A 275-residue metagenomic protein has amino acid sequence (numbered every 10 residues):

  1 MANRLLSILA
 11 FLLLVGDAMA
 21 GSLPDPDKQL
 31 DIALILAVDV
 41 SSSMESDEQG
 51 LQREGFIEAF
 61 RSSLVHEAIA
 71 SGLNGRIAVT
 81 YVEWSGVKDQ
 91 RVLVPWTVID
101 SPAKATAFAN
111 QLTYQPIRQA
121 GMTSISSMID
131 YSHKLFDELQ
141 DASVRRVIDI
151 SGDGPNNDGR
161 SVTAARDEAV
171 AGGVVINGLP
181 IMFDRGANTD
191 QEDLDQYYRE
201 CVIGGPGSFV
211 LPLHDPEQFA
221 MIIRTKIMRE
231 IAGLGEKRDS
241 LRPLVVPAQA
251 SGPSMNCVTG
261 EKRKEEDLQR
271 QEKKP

Functional and structural regions predicted by a protein language model:
L6-D17: Bacterial N-terminal signal peptides
K28-P95, M128-S132, V147-S151: Von Willebrand factor
A37-D47, V79, P95, Q111-M122 (+3 more regions): Second-shell loop/turn segments in exported
S63-L73, M122, Q140-R146, L234-D239: Surface-exposed patches in mature extracellular/periplasmic domains of secreted proteins
I69, P155-E200: VWA/integrin I-like adhesion module and closely mimicked acidic/polar interface patches used
G72-Q111, N188-E200: Short beta-strand-loop
R91, T106-R146, G178-D193, I222: Von Willebrand factor
I181-R238: Von Willebrand factor A/integrin I-like adhesion domains
